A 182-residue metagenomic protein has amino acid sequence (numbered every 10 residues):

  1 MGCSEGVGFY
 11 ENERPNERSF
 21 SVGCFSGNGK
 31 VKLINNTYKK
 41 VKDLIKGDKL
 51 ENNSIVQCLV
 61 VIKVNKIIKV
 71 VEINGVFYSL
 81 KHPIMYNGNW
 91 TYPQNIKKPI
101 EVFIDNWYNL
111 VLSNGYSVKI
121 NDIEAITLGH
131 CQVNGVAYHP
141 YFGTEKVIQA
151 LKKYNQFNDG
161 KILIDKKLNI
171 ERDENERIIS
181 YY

Functional and structural regions predicted by a protein language model:
M1-Y182: HINT/intein-family self-processing domains that catalyze protein splicing or autoproteolytic maturation of precursor
